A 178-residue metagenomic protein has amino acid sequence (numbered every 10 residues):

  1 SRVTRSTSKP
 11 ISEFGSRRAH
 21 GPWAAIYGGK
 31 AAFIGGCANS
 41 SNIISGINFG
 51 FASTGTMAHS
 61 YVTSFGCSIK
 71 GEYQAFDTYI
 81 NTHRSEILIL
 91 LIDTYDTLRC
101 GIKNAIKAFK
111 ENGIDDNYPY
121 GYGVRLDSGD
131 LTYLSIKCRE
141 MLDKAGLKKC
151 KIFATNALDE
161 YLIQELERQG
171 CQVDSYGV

Functional and structural regions predicted by a protein language model:
S1-K148, L158-Q169: Buried, small/hydrophobic-residue-enriched core segments of structured protein domains
L88-L90, I152, Y176: Hydrophobic/aromatic residues located in beta-strands of well-ordered beta-sheets within soluble catalytic
Q172-V178: Glycine-rich phosphate-binding active-site loops on the catalytic face of alpha/beta enzymes
